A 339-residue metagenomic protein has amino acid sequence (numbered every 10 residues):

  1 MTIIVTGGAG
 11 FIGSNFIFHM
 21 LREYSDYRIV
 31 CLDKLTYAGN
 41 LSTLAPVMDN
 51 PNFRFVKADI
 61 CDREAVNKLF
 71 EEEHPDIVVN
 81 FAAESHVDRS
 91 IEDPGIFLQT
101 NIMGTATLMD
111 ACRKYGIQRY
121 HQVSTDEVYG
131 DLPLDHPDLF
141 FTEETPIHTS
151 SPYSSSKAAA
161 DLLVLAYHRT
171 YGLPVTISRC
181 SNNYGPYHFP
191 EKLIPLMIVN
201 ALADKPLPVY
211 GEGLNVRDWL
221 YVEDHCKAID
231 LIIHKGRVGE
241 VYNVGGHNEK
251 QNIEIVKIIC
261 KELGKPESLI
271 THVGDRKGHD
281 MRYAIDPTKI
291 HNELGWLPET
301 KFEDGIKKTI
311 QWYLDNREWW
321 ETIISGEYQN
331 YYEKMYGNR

Functional and structural regions predicted by a protein language model:
M1-N183, K308, Y313-N316, T322-R339: N-terminal Rossmann-like NAD(P)+-binding domain of SDR-like oxidoreductases, especially those catalyzing
I12, A38-G39, E64, H188 (+2 more regions): Residues that form or flank phosphate/diphosphate-binding pockets in enzymes that use nucleotide phosphates
L35, N182-G185, N215-V216, R276-K277: Short histidine/acidic/glycine/proline-rich micro-motifs that form metal- and phosphate-coordinating active-site loops
V47, D135, P190-I198, G274: A glycine/serine/threonine-rich, flexible loop-to-helix segment that serves as the NAD(P) cofactor-binding "lid"
A58, P195, A201-R339: C-terminal substrate-binding subdomain of Rossmann-fold SDR/epimerase-dehydratase oxidoreductases
A65, I96, M103, P146 (+3 more regions): Residue-level recognition of oxygen-bearing side chains
P137, T149-S156, P186, P190-I194 (+1 more regions): The catalytic Tyr-centered alpha-helix of NAD(P)H-dependent dehydrogenases
A159, L163, Y167, M197 (+2 more regions): Hydrophobic alpha-helix immediately C-terminal to the catalytic Tyr-X-X-X-Lys motif of short-chain
